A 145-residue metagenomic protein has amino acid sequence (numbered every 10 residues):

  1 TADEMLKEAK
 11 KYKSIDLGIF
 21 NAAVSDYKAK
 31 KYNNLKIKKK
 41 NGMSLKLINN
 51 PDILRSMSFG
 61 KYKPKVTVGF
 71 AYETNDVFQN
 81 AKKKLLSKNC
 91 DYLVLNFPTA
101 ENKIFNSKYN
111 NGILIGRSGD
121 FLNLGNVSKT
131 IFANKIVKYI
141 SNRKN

Functional and structural regions predicted by a protein language model:
T1-Y72, D76-N145: A cross-family phosphate/adenosyl-ligand binding-site feature
